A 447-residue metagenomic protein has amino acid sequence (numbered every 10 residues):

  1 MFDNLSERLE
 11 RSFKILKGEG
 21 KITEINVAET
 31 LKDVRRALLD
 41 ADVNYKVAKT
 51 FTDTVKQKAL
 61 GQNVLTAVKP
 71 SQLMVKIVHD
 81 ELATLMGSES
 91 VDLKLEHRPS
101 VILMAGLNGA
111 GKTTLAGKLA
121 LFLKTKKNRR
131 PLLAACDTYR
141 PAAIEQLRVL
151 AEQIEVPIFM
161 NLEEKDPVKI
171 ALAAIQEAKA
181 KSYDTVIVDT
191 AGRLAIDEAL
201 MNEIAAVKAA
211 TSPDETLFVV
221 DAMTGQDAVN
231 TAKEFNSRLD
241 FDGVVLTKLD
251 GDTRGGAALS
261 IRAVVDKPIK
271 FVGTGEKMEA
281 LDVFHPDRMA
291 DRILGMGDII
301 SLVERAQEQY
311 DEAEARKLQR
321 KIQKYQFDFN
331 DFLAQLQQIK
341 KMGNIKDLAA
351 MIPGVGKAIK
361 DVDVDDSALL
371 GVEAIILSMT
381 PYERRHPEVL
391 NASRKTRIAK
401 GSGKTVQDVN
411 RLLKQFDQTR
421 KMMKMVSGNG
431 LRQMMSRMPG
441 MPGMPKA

Functional and structural regions predicted by a protein language model:
F2-E19, R288-A447: Long amphipathic alpha-helical segments used for membrane anchoring, targeting, substrate engagement, or oligomerization
R8-C136, A143-E164, I170-T190: Primarily NTPase-proximal linker/entry elements flanking Walker-type ATP/GTP-binding cores
L16, D42, V78, L107 (+9 more regions): Residue-level signature of catalytic and energy-coupling elements of molecular machines, predominantly ATP/GTP-dependent
E19, N26, T66, D92-E96 (+17 more regions): Replace "in large, NTP-powered and nucleic-acid-processing enzymes" with "in large, NTP-powered factors and other
D40, Q57-L60, A83, G87 (+7 more regions): Generic secondary-structure signature for well-ordered alpha-helical cores
A110, T138-P141, K165-P167, G192-I196 (+2 more regions): Short, small-residue-enriched loops and turns at beta-alpha junctions that line or gate enzyme active sites
L172-I175, K179, Y183, A195 (+2 more regions): Conserved phosphate-handling catalytic cores of large alpha/beta enzymes
